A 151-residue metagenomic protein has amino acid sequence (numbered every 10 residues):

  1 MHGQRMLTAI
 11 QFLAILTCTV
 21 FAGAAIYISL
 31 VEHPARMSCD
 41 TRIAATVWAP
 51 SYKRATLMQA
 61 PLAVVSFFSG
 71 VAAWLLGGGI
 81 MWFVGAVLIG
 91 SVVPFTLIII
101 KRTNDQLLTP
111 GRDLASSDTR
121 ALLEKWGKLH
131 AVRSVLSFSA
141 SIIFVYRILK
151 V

Functional and structural regions predicted by a protein language model:
R5-T19, A72-G90: Interfacial segments of alpha-helical transmembrane regions
L7-V65, L108-E124: Interfacial loop at the N-terminal end of multi-pass membrane proteins
L30-P34, A63-G77, I99: Membrane-helix exit/interface motif
Q59-A72, R133-I142: Core segments of transmembrane alpha-helices that mediate helix-helix packing or line hydrophobic substrate/ligand
V93-I98: Mid-bilayer segments of alpha-helical transmembrane spans in multi-pass integral membrane proteins that mediate
Y146-V151: Juxtamembrane boundary at the C-terminal end of a transmembrane helix
